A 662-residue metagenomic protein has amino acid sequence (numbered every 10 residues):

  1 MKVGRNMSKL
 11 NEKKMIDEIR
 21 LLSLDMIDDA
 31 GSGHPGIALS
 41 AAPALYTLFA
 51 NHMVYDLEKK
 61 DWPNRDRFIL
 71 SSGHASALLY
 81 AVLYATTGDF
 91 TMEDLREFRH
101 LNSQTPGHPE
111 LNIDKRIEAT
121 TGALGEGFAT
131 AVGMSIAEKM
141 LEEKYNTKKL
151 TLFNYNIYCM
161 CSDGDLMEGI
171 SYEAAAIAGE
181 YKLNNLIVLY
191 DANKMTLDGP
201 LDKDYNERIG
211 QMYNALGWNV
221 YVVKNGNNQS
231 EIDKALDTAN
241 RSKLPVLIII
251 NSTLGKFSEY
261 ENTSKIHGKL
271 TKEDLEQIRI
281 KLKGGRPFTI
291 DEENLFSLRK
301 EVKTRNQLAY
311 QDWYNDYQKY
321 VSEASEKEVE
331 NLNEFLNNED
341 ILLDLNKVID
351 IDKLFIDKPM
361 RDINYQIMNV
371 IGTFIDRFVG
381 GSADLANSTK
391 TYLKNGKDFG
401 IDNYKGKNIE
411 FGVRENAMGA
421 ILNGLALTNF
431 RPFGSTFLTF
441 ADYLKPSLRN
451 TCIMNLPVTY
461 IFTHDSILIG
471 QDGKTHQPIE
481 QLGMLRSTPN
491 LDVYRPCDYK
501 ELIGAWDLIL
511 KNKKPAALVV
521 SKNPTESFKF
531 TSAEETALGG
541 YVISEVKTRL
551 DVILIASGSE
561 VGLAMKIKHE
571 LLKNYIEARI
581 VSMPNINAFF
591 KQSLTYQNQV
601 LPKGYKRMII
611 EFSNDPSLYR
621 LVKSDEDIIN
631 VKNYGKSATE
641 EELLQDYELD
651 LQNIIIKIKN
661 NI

Functional and structural regions predicted by a protein language model:
V3-L39, M160-C161, D165-L166, I187 (+7 more regions): Conserved acidic/glycine
K9-R20, N51-Y55, M92-I113, A386-G400 (+2 more regions): Acidic-glycine-rich active-site phosphate/pyrophosphate-binding loop
E18, L22-A30, E58-D66, P106-T121 (+5 more regions): Glycine/charged-rich beta-loop-alpha catalytic/anionic-binding loops adjacent to active sites
A30-A42, F68-H74, R99-H100, P109-T130 (+10 more regions): Active-site nucleophile and cofactor-binding loops and adjacent substrate-binding regions of central metabolic enzymes
S40-E180, Y392-L393, L425: Cofactor-binding active-site loop characterized by glycine-rich and histidine/acidic residues
D56-L57, E138-N146, L427-Y443, V458: Glycine-rich phosphate/pyrophosphate-binding loops and their adjacent beta-strand/loop elements at enzyme active sites
G88-E97, G179-V188, N214-W218, C452-G470 (+1 more regions): A glycine-rich helix N-cap at a beta->alpha junction
H100-N112, I117-T120, T130, I136 (+6 more regions): Thiamine diphosphate
